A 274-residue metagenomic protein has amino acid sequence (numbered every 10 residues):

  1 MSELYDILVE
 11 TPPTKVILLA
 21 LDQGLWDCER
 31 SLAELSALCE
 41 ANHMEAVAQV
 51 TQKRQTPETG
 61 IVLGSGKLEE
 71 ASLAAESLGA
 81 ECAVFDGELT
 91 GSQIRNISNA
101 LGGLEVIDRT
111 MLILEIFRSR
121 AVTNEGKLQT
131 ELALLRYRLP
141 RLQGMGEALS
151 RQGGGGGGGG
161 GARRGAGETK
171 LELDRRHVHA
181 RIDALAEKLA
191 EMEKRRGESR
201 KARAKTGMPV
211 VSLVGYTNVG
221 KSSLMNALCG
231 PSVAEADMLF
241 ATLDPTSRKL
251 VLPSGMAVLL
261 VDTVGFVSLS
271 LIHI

Functional and structural regions predicted by a protein language model:
M1-L114: N-terminal accessory targeting/assembly segments
V9, P13, T263-V264, S270: Switch- and interface-adjacent substructures of P-loop NTPase systems
P13-K15, Q129, M208, G255: A structure-centric signal for secondary-structure junctions around beta-strands
L38-E45, A71-L78, C82, N96 (+10 more regions): Conserved, well-folded catalytic cores of nucleic-acid-processing and energy-transducing macromolecular machines
T110-A202: Extended, highly charged alpha-helical segments
G157, G161-G165, E172, R176-A180 (+1 more regions): Conserved G1/Walker A P-loop phosphate-binding module
I272-I274: Conserved small/polar residues in nucleotide/adenosyl-binding loops
